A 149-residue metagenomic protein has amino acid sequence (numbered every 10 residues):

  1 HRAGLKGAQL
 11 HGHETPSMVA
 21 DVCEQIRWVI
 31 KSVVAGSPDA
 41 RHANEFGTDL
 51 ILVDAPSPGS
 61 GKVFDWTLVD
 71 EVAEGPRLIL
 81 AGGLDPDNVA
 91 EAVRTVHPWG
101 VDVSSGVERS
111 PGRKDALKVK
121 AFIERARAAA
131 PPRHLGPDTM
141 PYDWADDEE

Functional and structural regions predicted by a protein language model:
H1-A90: Conserved anion-binding
H11-T15, P56-S60, T95-K120, R125: Glycine-rich phosphate-binding active-site loops on the catalytic face of alpha/beta enzymes
A20-V22, S104-E149: C-terminal helical cap(s) of enzyme catalytic domains, especially alpha/beta-barrels
E74-G75, V96, A128-P131: A structural motif corresponding to the C-terminal end of an alpha-helix and its immediate exit/capping segment
